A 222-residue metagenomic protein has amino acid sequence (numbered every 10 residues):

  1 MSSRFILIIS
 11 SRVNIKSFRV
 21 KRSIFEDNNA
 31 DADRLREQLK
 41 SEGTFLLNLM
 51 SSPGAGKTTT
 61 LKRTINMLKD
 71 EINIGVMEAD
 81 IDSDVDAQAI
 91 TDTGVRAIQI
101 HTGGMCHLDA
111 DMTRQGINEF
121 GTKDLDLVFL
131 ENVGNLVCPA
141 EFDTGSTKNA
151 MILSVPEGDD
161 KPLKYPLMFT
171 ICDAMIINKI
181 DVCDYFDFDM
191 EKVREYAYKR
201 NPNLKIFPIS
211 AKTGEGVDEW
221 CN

Functional and structural regions predicted by a protein language model:
R4-S23: Charged, amphipathic alpha-helical linker segments immediately N-terminal to NTP-binding catalytic cores
F18-M50, A55, T59, T64-T147 (+2 more regions): Nucleotide-state-sensitive switch-loop elements of NTP-binding domains
N48, D80, E131, N178 (+3 more regions): Residue-level signature of catalytic and energy-coupling elements of molecular machines, predominantly ATP/GTP-dependent
G75, A174, K205-F207: A structural signal for isolated positions on well-ordered beta-strands in alpha/beta enzyme cores
L130-V193: Phosphate/Mg2+-binding loops and adjacent switch elements in nucleotide/diphosphate-handling enzyme cores
C183-N222: Canonical P-loop GTPase G-domain recognition
